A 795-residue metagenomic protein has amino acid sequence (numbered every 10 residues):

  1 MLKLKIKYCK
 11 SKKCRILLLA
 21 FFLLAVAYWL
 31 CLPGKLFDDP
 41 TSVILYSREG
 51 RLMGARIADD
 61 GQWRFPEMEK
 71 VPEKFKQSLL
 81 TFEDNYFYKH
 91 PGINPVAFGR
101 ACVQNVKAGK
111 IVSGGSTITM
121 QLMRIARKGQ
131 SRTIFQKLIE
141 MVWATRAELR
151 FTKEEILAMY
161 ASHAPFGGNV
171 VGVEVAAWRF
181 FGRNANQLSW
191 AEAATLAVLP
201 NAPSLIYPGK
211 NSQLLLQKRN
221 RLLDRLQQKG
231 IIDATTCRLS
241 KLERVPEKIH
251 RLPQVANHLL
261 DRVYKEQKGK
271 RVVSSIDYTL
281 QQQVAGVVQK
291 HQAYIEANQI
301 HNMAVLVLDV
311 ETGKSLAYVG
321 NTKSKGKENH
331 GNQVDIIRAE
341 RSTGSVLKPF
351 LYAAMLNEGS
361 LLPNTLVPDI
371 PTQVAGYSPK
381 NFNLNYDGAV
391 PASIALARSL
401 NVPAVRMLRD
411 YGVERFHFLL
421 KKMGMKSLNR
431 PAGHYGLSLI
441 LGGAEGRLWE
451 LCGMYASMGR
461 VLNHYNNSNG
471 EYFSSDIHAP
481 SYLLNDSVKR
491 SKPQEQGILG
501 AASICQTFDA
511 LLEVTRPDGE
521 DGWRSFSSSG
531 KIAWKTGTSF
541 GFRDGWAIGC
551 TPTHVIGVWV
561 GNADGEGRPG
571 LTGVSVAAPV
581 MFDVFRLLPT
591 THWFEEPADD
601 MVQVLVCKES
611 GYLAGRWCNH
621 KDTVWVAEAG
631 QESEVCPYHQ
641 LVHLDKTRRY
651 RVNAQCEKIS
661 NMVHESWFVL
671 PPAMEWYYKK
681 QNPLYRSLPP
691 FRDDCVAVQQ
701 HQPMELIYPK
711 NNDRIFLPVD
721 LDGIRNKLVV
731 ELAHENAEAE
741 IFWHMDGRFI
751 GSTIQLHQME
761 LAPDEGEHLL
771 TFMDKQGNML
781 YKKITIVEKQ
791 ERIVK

Functional and structural regions predicted by a protein language model:
L2, K12, I232, S487-P493 (+1 more regions): Soluble, non-transmembrane domains of envelope/secretory-pathway proteins that act on or interact with carbohydrate
L2-N298, L308-V310, K314-L316, N321 (+2 more regions): Juxtamembrane regions of bacterial inner-membrane/periplasmic proteins, predominantly the peptidoglycan biogenesis
S78-L80, L226, V284, G313 (+6 more regions): Active-site SXXK
Y88-F98, V171-E174, D233-T236, N329-Q333 (+3 more regions): Short, well-structured active-site flanking segments
K107-R132, N186, I249-K265, E311 (+2 more regions): Conserved catalytic neighborhood of penicillin-recognizing serine enzymes
R124, K128, S162-N169, N186 (+13 more regions): Glycine-rich, acidic and aromatic/proline-enriched surface loops and short helix-turn segments that act as binding
S274-I295, V305, D309, Y318 (+2 more regions): A penicillin-recognizing enzyme superfamily signal
S378-N381, G412-G453, S468-A479: Mid-domain, small-residue-enriched loop/turn segments at the edges of structured enzyme/sensor domains
